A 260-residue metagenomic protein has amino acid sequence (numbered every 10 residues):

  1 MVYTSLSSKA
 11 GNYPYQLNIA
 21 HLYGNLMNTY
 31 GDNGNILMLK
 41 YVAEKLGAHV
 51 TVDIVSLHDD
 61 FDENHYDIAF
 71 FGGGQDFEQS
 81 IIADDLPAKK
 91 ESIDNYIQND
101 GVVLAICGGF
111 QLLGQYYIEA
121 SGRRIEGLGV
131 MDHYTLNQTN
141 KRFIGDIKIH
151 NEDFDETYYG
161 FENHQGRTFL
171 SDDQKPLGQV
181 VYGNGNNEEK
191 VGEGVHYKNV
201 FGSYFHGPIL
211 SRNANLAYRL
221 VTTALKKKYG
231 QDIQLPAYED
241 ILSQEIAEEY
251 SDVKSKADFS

Functional and structural regions predicted by a protein language model:
M1-N95, S211-R212, A217-S260: N-terminal beta1-alpha1 cap of cysteine-dependent amidohydrolase-like domains
Y15-L17, D153-Y158, H196-F201: Beta-strand-turn-beta hairpins that frame and shape the catalytic cleft of phosphate-ester-processing enzymes
Y23-N25, Q165-R167, G207-I209: Glycine-rich beta-alpha junction loops
H65-Y66, N99-G101, R123-E126, D155-Y158 (+1 more regions): Short coil/turn connectors at secondary-structure junctions
I68-G72, L104, G202-Y204: Structural motif
D76-N151: Cysteine-nucleophile active-site neighborhood
I118-E193: Pocket-forming structural segment of enzyme catalytic cores
N187-T223: A glycine-centered loop/beta-turn motif at secondary-structure junctions
